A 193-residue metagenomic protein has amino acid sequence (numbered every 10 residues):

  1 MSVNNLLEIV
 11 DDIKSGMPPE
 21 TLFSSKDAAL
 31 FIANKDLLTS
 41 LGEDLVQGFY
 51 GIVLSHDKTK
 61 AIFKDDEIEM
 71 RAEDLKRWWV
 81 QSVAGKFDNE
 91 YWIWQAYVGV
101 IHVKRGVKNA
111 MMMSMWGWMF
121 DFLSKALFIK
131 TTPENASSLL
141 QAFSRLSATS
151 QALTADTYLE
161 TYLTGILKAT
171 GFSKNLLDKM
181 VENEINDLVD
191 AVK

Functional and structural regions predicted by a protein language model:
S2-L7, P19-S25, V80-K193: Long, amphipathic alpha-helical coupling/dimerization segments that relay conformational signals between
D12-P19: Signal-transmission linkers at sensory-effector interfaces
E20, S25-D65: N-terminal "first-domain core" detector
T39-G42, A72, M112-W116: Amphipathic, non-transmembrane alpha-helical scaffold segments
K60-D66, E90-Q95: Short acidic alpha-helical/loop segments enriched in Asp/Glu that coordinate divalent cations
E69-S82: Conserved alpha-helical segments that form or flank metal/cofactor-binding pockets of metalloenzymes
